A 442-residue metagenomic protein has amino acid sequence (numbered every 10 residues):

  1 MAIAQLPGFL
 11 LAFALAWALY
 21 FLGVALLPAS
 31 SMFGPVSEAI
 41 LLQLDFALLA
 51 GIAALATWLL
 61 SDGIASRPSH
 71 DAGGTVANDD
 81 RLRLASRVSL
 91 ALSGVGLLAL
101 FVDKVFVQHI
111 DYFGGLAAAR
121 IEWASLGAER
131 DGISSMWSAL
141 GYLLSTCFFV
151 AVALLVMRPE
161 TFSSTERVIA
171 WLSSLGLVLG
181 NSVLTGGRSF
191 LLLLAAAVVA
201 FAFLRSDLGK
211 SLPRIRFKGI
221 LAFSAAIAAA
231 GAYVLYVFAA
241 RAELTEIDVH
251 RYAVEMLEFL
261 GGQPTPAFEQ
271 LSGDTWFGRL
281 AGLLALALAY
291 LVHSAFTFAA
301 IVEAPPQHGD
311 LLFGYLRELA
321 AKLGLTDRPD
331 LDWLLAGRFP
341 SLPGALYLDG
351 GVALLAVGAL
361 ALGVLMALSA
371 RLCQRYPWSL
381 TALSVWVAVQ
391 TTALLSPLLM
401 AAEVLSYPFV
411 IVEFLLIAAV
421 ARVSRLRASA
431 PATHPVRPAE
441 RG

Functional and structural regions predicted by a protein language model:
M1-D103: A structural signal for hydrophobic alpha-helical transmembrane segments in multi-pass membrane proteins
M1-Q5, A50-L60, G74-T75, K210-R214 (+4 more regions): A juxtamembrane structural motif centered on a specific transmembrane helix
I3-G8, A153-I169, R371-L383: Membrane-interface helix-loop-helix junctions at transmembrane boundaries of multi-pass membrane enzymes, predominantly
D45-A65, L144-L154, A197-F201, L360 (+1 more regions): Hydrophobic cores of alpha-helical transmembrane segments in multi-pass inner/ER membrane proteins, independent
A54-S66, G141-S163, L283-T297, G363-S369: Transmembrane alpha-helical segments in integral membrane proteins
S66-G219, I227-A242, A428-E440: Membrane-embedded catalytic interface detector for glycan/lipid assembly enzymes
G127-R130, A232-L362: Small-residue-enriched transmembrane helix-hairpin modules in multi-pass membrane proteins
L335-G442: Hydrophobic alpha-helical segments
